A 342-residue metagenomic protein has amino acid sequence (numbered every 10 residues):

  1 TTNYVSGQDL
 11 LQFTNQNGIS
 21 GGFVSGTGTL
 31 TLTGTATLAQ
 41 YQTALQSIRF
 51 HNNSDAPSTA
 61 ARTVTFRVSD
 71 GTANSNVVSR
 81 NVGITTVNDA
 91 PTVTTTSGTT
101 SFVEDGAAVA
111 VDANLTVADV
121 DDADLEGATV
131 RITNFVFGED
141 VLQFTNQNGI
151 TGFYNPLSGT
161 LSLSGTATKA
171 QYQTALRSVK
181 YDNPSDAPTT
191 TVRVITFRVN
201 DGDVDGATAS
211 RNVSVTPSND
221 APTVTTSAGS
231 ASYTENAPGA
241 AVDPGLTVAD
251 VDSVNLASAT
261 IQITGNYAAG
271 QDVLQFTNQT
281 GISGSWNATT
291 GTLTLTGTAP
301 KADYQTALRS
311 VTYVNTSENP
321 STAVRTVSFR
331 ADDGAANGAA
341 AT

Functional and structural regions predicted by a protein language model:
T1-T342: Extracellular glycosylation-rich, acidic/polar low-complexity regions of adhesion- and matrix-associated proteins
